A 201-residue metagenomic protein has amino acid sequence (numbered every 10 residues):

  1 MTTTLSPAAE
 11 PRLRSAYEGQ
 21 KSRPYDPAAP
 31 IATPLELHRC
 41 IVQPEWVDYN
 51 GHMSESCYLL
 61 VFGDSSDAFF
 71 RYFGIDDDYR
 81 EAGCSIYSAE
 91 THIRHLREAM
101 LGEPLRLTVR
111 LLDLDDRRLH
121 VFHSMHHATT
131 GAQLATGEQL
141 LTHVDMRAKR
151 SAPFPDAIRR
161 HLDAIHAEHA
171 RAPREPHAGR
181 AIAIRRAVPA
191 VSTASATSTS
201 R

Functional and structural regions predicted by a protein language model:
T2-A89, V144-R201: Hot-dog-fold acyl-thioester-processing enzymes
C40, R118-H120, E138: Short, small/polar residue-rich loop motifs at catalytic or cofactor-binding pockets
P44, H123-M125, L141: Generic short beta-strand
F62, H123, G137: Conserved GNAT-family N-acetyltransferase fold
F69-L119, L134, R201: Hydrophobic beta-strand-centered segment that forms part of the acyl-chain substrate-binding groove
L96, H126-A128, V144: A generic structural motif
A135-G137, P153: A structural microfeature
